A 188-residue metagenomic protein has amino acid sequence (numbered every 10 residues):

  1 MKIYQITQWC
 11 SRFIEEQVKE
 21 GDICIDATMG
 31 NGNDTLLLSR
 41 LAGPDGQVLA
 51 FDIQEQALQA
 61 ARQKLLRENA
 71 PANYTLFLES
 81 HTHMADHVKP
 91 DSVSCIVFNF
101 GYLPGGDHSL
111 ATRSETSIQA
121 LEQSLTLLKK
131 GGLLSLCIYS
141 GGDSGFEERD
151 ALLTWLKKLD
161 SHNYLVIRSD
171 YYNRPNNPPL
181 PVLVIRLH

Functional and structural regions predicted by a protein language model:
M1-D22, A27, L36, R40: S-adenosyl-L-methionine
K19, A42-G43, L128-K130: Helix-to-beta-strand junctions that scaffold the AdoMet/dcAdoMet cofactor pocket in Class I SAM-dependent enzymes
K19-D22, D86-C95: A short acidic, Gly/Pro-enriched loop at the edge of an enzyme's catalytic core that lines a small-molecule cofactor
T28, L127, G131-I138: Conserved beta-strand signature within the Rossmann-like core of class I S-adenosyl-L-methionine
Q47-D52: Conserved SAM-binding motif I beta-strand of class I
L58-D91: S-adenosyl-L-methionine
F98-A120: Mobile active-site "lid"/loop adjacent to the S-adenosyl-L-methionine
E148-H188: Class I S-adenosyl-L-methionine
